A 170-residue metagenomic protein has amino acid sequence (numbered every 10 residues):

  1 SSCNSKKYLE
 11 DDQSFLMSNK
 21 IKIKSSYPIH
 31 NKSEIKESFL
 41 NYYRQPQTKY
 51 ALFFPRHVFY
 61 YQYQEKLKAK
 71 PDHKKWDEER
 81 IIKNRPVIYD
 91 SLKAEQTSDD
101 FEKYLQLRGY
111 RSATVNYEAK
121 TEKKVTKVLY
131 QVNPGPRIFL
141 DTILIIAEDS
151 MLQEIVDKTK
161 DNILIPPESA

Functional and structural regions predicted by a protein language model:
N4-A170: Interaction-mediating elements
